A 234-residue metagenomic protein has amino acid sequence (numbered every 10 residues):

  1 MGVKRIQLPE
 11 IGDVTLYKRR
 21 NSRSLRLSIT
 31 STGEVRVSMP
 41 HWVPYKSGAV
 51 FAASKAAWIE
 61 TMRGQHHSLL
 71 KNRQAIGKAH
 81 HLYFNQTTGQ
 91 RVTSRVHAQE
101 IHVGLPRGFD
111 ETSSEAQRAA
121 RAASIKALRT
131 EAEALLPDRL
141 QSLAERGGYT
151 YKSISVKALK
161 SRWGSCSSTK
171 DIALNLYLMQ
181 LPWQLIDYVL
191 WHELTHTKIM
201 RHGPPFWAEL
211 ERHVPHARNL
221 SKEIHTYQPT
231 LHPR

Functional and structural regions predicted by a protein language model:
M1-D187, T197-R234: Active-site-proximal or metal-binding-adjacent scaffold patches in catalytic folds
L190: Walker B beta-strand of ABC/ABC-like P-loop ATPase nucleotide-binding domains, specifically the conserved hydrophobic
E193: Walker B catalytic acidic pair
